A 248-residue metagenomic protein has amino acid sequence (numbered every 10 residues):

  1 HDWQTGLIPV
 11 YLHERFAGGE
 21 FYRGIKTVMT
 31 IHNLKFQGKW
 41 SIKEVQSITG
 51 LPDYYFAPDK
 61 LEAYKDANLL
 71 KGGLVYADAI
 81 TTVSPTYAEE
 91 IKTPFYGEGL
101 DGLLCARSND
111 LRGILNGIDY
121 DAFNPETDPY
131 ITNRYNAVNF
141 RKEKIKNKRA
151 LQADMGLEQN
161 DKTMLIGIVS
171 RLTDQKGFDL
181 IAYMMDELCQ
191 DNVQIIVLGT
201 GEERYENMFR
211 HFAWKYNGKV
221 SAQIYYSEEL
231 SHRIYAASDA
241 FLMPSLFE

Functional and structural regions predicted by a protein language model:
H1-E248: Catalytic cores of nucleotide-sugar-dependent glycosyltransferases that transfer UDP/GDP/TDP-activated
